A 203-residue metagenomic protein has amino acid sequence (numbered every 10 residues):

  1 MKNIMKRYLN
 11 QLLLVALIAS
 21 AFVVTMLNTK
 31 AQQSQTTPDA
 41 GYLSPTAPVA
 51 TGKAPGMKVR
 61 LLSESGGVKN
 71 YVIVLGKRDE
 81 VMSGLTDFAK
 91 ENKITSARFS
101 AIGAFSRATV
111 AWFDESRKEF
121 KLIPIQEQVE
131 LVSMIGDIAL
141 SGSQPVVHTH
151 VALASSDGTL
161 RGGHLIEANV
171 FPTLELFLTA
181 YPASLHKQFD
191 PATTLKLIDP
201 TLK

Functional and structural regions predicted by a protein language model:
M1, M5, F22-L27, A47 (+1 more regions): A general, composition-driven signal for non-globular sequence regions
K2-A16: Bacterial N-terminal signal peptides that target proteins for export
L14-V24: Bacterial N-terminal signal peptides
T29-A31: Boundary at the C-terminal end of the N-terminal hydrophobic targeting segment
Q33-D79, S83-K90, S96-A97, S106-V147 (+2 more regions): N-terminal intrinsically disordered, cationic/polar leader segments that include organellar targeting peptides
I102: Active-site-proximal beta-strand/loop segments in catalytic clefts of secreted hydrolases
